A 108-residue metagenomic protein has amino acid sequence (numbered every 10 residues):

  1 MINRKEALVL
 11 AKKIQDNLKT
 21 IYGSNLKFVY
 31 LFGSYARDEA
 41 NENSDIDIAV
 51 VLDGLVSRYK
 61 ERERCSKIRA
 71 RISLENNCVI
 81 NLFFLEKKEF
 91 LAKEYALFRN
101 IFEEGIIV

Functional and structural regions predicted by a protein language model:
M1-L26, R37-D38, E42, D53-V108: Catalytic core of pol beta-like nucleotidyltransferases
L26-F32: Short, glycine- and small/hydrophobic-rich beta-strand elements in well-ordered beta-sheets
S44-I46: A solvent-exposed, acidic/Ser-Thr-rich amphipathic alpha-helical stretch
